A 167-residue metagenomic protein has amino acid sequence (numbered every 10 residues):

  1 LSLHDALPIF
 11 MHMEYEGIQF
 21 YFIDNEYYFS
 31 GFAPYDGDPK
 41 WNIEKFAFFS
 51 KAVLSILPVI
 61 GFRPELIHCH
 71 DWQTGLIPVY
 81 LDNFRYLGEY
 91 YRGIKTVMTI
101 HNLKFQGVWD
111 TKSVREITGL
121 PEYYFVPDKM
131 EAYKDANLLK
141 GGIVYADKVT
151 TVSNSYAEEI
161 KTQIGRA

Functional and structural regions predicted by a protein language model:
L1-S2, A6-R166: Catalytic cores of nucleotide-sugar-dependent glycosyltransferases that transfer UDP/GDP/TDP-activated
